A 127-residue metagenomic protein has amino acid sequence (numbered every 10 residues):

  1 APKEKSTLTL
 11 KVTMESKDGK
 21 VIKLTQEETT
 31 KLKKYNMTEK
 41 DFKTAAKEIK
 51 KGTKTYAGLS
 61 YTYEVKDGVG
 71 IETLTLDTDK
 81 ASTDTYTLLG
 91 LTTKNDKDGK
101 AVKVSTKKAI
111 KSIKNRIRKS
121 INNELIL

Functional and structural regions predicted by a protein language model:
A1-L127: Subset-of-secretome marker
